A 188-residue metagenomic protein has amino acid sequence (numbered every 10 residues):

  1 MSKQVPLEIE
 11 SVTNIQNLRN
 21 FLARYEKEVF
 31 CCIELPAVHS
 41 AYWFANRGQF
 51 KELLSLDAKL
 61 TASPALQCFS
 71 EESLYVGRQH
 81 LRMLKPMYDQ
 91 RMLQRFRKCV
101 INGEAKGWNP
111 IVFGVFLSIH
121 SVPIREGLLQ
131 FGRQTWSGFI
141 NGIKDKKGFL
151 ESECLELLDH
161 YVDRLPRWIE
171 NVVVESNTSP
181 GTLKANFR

Functional and structural regions predicted by a protein language model:
M1-F50: Glycine/small-residue-rich interface belts in oligomeric ring/scaffold proteins and their assembly partners
S2-E8, L84, L117, I143-K144: Hydrophobic alpha-helix position signal
E8-Q16, M87, R91-R95, I119-G127 (+1 more regions): Inter-helical turn/loop segments and adjacent helix faces that build the functional surface of alpha-helical bundle
V12, Q16, C32, Q67-S70 (+6 more regions): Electropositive phosphate-/nucleotide-binding environments in soluble metabolic enzymes
V29-I33, A45, Q67, M87 (+4 more regions): Short secondary-structure junctions and interdomain/linker hinges
L35-W43, R47-H120: Internal, conserved structured core segments that host functional sites
K98-L150: A contiguous pocket-lining binding segment that forms or flanks enzyme active sites
F131-R188: C-terminal auxiliary extensions adjacent to catalytic cores
